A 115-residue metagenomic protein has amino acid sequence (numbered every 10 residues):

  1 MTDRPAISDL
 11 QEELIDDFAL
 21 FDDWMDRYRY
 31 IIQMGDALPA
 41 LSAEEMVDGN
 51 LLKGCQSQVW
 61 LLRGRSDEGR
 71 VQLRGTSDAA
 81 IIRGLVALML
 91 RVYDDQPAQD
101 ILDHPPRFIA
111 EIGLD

Functional and structural regions predicted by a protein language model:
D3, S77, Q99-D100, H104-D115: C-terminal binding/interaction regions
R4-L14, F21-Q58, R65-E68, I109-D115: N-terminal intrinsically disordered, cationic/polar leader segments that include organellar targeting peptides
M46-C55, L73-S77, Q99-I101: Solvent-exposed interaction patches of small proteins and small membrane subunits
W60-L62, R74: Short, hydrophobic/aromatic-rich beta-strand segments within well-structured domains
D78-A79, D94: Short beta->alpha junction loops/turns
I82-G84: Short Cys/His-based metal-binding microdomains
V86-Q99: Alpha-helical support elements that line or immediately flank enzyme active sites and cofactor-binding pockets
